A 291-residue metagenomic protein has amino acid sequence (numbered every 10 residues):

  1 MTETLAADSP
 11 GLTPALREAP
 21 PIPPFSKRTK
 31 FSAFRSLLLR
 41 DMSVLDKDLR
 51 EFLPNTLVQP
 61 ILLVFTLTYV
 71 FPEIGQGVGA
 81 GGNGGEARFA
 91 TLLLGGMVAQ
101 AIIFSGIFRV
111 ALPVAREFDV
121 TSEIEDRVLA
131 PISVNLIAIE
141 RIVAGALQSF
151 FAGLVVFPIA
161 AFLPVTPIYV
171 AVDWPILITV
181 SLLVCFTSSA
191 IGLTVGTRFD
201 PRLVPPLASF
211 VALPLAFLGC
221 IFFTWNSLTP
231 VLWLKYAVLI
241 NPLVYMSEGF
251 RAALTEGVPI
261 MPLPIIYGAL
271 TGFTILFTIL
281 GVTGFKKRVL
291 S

Functional and structural regions predicted by a protein language model:
T2-V165, V170-A171, P175, T179-S291: Hydrophobic transmembrane alpha-helices and immediately adjacent juxtamembrane helices of multi-pass inner-membrane
